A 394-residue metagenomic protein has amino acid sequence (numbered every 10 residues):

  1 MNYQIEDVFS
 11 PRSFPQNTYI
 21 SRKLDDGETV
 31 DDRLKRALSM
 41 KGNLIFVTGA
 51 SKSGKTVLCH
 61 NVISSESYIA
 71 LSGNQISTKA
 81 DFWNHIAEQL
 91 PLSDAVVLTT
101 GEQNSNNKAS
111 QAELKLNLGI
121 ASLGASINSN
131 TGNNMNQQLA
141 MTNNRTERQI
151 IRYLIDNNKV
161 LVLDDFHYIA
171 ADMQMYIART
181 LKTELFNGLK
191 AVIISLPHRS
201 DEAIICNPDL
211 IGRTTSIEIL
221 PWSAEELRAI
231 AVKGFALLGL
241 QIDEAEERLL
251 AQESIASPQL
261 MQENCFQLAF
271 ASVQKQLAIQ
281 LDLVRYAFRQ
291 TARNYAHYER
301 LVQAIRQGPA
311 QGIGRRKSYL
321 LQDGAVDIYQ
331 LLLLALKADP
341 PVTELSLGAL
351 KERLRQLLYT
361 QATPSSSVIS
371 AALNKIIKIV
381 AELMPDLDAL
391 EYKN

Functional and structural regions predicted by a protein language model:
M1-T48: A short, basic N-terminal segment
D32-L161, Y168-A171, P364: P-loop NTPase nucleotide-binding core
A37-M40, I151-D156, L181-L189, P208-G212: Conserved catalytic network of the ASCE P-loop NTPase/AAA+ motor domain
I45-S51, Y168-I169, T183-N207: Sensor-1/coupling segment of RecA-like P-loop NTPase cores
I205-P221: A short helix-turn-beta junction within AAA+ P-loop NTPase domains corresponding to the substrate/partner-engaging
I219-E247, I255-N264: Conserved small helical "lid"/interfacial subdomain of P-loop NTPases
E244-A304: Amphipathic alpha-helical "lid/sensor" segments that cap RecA-like P-loop NTPase cores
L283-N394: C-terminal leucine-rich, beta-strand-based interaction scaffolds used for sensing/assembly
